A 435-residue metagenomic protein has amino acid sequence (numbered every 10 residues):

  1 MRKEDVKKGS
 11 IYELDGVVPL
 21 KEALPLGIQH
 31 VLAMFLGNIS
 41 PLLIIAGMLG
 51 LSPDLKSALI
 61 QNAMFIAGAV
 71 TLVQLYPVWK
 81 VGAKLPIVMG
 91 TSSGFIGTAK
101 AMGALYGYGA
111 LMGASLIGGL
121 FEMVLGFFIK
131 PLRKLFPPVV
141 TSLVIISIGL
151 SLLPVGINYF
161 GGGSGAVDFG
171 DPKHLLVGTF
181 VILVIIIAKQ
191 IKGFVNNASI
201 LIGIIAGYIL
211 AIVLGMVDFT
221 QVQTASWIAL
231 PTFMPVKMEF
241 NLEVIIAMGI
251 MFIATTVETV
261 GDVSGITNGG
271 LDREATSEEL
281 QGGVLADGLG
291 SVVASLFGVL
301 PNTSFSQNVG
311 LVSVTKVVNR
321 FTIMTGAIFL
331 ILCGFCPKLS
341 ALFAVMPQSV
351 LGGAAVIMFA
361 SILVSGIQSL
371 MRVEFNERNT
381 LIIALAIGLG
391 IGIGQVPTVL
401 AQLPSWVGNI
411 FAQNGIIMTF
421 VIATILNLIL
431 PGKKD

Functional and structural regions predicted by a protein language model:
M1-I87, G94-M102: N-terminal signal-anchor module of multipass membrane proteins
M1-L26, F219-F233, N268-A275, E279-G283 (+1 more regions): Intrinsically disordered, low-complexity non-transmembrane regions of multi-pass membrane transporters
R2-K8, N38-L42, A46, F180-A188 (+6 more regions): Juxtamembrane interface elements at the cytosolic ends of transmembrane helices in multi-pass membrane proteins
L20-E22, A46-G82, G249-R320: Membrane-embedded helical hairpins/re-entrant loop segments and their flanking transmembrane helices within multi-pass
K21-A33, G170-I182, A198-S199, L214 (+2 more regions): Hydrophobic, membrane-embedded alpha-helices of multi-pass small-molecule transporters
S40-M48, K84-M89, G94-A101, G261-G270 (+4 more regions): Re-entrant/interfacial helical elements at transmembrane boundaries that shape and gate the permeation pathway
L59, K80-G94, K134-L143, N196-I202 (+3 more regions): Short, non-helical or kinked segments that cap or interrupt transmembrane helices
M102-Q221, A327, I331-D435: Membrane-embedded alpha-helical modules
